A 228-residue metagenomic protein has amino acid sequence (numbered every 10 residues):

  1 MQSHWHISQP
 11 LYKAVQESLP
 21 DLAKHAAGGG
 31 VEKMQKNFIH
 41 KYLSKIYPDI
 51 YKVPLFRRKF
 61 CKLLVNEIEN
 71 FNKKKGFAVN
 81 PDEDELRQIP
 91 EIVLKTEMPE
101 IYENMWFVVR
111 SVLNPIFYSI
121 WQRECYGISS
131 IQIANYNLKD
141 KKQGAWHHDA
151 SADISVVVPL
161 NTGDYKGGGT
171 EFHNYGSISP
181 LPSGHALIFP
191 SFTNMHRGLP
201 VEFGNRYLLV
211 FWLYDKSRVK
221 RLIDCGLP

Functional and structural regions predicted by a protein language model:
M1-I7, F38-C61, I128-N135, D153-L160: Charged, low-complexity, helix/coiled-coil-prone segments
M1-P48, C225-P228: Fe(II)/2-oxoglutarate
W5-I7, K13, A26, L43 (+9 more regions): Compositionally biased, intrinsically disordered low-complexity regions enriched in proline and serine
H25-E124: Non-heme Fe(II)/2-oxoglutarate
F107-P228: Catalytic core of non-heme Fe(II) oxygenases with the double-stranded beta-helix
